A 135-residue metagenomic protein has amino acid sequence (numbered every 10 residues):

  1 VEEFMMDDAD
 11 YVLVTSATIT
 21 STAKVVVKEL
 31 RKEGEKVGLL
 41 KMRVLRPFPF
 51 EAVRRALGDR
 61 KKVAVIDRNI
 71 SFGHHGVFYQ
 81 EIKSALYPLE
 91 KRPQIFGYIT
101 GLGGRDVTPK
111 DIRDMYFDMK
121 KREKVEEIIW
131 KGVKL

Functional and structural regions predicted by a protein language model:
V1-Y11, K24: Glycine-/acidic-rich phosphate or pyrophosphate-binding loops and their flanking alpha/beta elements
V12-A23, L30: C-terminal substrate/ligand-recognition segments
T20-S21, E51, Q80, S84: Feature representing long, continuous alpha-helical segments
V25-L39, Y87-P88: Short helix-loop-beta junction
M42-F50: Short acidic loop-to-helix transition motifs that present clustered carboxylates
V53-F72, F78: A structural-propensity feature for long, helix-poor, extended segments
R68-L135: Peripheral docking tails and interdomain loops at the edges of cofactor- or intermediate-handling domains
